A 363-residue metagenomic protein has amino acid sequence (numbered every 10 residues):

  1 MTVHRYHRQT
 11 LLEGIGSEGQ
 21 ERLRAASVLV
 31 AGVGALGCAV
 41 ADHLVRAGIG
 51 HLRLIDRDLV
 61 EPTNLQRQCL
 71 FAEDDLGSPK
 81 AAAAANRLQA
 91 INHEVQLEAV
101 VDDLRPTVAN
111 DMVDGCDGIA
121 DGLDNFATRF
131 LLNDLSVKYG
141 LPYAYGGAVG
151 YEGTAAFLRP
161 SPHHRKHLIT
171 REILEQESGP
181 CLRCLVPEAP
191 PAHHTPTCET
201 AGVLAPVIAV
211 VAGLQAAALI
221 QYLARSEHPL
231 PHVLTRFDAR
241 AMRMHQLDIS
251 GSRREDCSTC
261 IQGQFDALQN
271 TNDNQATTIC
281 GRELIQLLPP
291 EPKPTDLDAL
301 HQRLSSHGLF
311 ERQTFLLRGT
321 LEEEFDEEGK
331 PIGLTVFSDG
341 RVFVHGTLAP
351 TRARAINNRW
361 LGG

Functional and structural regions predicted by a protein language model:
M1-G363: Adenine nucleotide-associated cytosolic modules
